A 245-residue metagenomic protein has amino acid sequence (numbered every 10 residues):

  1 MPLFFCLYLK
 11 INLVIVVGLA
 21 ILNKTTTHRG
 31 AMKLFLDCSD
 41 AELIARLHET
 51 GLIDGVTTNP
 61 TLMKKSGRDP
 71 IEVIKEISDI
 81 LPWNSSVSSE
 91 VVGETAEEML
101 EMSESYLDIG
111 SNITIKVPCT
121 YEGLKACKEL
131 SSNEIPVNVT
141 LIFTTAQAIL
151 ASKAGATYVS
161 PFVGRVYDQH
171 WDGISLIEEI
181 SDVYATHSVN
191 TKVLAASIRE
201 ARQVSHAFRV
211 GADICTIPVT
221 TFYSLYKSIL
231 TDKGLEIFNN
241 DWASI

Functional and structural regions predicted by a protein language model:
F35, D40-I44, T50, T58-K64 (+2 more regions): Active-site beta->alpha loop and helix N-cap motifs at the rims of alpha/beta catalytic domains
L36-D37, S88-E94, N112-T120, P136-I149 (+2 more regions): Catalytic beta/alpha-barrel core
L47, M102, A146-L150, E200-A212: Catalytic cores of alpha/beta
L52-G55, I109-N112, E129-V137, K153-V159 (+1 more regions): Glycine-enriched alpha-helix->loop->beta-strand junction motifs that scaffold or abut catalytic
N59, I115, A151, A207 (+1 more regions): Conserved, mostly hydrophobic/aromatic
P60-L62, V159-D168, D213-L230: Glycine-rich phosphate-binding active-site loops on the catalytic face of alpha/beta enzymes
E76-S86, C127-N133, S175-N190, N240: Alpha-helix-loop-beta-strand connector modules within alpha/beta enzyme cores
L225-I245: C-terminal helical cap(s) of enzyme catalytic domains, especially alpha/beta-barrels
